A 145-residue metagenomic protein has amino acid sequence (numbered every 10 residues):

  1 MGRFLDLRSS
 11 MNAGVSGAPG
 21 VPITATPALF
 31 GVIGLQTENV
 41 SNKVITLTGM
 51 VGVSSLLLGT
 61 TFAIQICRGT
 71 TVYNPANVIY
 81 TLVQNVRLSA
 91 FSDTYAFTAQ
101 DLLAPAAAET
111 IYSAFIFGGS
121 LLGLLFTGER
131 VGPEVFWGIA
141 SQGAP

Functional and structural regions predicted by a protein language model:
M1-P145: Extracellular jelly-roll beta-sandwich "head" domains, especially the C-terminal globular C1q domain
